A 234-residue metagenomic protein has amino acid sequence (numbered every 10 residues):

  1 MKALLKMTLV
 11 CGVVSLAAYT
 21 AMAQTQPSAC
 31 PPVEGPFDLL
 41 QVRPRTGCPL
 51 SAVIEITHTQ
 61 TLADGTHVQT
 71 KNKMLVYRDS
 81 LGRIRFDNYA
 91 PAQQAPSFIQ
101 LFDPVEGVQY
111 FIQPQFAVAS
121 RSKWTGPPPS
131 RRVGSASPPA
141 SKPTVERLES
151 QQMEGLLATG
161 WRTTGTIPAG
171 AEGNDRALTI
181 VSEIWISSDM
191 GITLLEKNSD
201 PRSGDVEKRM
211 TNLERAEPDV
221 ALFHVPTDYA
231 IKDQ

Functional and structural regions predicted by a protein language model:
M1-L9: Bacterial N-terminal signal peptides that target proteins for export
T8-A17: Bacterial N-terminal signal peptides
Y19-A23: Sec/Tat signal peptide C-region and signal peptidase I cleavage site
T25-Q234: Extended soluble regions of mature proteins
